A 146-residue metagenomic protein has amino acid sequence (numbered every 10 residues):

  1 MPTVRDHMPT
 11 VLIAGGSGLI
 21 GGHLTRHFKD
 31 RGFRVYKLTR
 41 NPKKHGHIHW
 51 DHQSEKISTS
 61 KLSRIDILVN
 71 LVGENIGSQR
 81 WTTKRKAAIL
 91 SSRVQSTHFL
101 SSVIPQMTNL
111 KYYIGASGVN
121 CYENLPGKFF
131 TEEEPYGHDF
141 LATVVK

Functional and structural regions predicted by a protein language model:
M1-M8: A short, basic/flexible loop-to-alpha-helix module at the beginning of a structural domain
T10, D66-I67, Y112: Structural motif
T10-R31: N-terminal Rossmann NAD(P)H-binding glycine-rich loop of SDR-like oxidoreductase domains
A14, L38, L71-V72, Y113-V119: SDR active-site strand-loop-helix element
F33-R40: Conserved glycine-rich Rossmann-like NAD(P)H-binding loop of the short-chain dehydrogenase/reductase
K44, H49-S96: NAD(P)H-binding glycine-rich loop region in Rossmannoid oxidoreductase-like domains and their noncatalytic homologs
H98-D139: Conserved Rossmann-fold NAD(P)-dependent oxidoreductase catalytic core, especially the SDR/UDP-sugar
H138-K146: Active-site Tyr-X1-5-Lys
